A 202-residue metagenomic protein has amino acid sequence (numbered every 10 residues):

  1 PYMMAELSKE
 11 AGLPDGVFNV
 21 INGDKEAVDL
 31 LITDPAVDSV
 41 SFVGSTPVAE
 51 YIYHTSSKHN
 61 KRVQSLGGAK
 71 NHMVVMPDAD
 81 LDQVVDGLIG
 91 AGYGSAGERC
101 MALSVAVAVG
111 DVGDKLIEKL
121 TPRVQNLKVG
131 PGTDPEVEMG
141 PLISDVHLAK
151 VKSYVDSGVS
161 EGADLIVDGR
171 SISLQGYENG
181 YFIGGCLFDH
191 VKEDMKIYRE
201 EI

Functional and structural regions predicted by a protein language model:
P1-V28: PLP-dependent aminotransferase-like
E6, A36-V37: Short secondary-structure boundary/capping segments
S8-K9, A27-L31, A96, K196-I197: Short, flexible, glycine/charge-rich loop motifs used to bind or transfer phosphoryl groups or to couple energy/partner
V17, T33, S39, S45-D194: ALDH superfamily catalytic-core signature
L30-T33, I202: Structural alpha-helical scaffold elements that stabilize or flank donor/cofactor-binding regions in carbohydrate
D194, R199-I202: Short, intrinsically disordered, charge-balanced linker/junction segments flanking boundaries in proteins
